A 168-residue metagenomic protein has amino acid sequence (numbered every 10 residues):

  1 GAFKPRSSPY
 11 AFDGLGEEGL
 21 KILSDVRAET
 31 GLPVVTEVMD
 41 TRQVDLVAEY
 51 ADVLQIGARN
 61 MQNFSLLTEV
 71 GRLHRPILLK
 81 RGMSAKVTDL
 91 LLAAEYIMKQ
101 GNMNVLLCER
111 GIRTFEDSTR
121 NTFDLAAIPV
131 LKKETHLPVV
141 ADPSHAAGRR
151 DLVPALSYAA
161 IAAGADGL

Functional and structural regions predicted by a protein language model:
G1-E18: Glycine-rich, proline-tolerant flexible connector loops at the mouths of alpha/beta enzymes
G1-F3, A58-F64, A160-L168: Glycine-rich phosphate-binding active-site loops on the catalytic face of alpha/beta enzymes
G1-K4, M39-Q43: Short, glycine/charge-rich beta-strand/loop segments that flank catalytic centers and engage negatively charged groups
R6-P9, A28, A51-D52, R110-T114 (+1 more regions): Short, basic, glycine/proline-bearing loop/turn elements
L15, G31-D40, D52-F64, P76-V87 (+2 more regions): Catalytic beta/alpha-barrel core
S24-E29, A48-E49, T68-R72, M98 (+2 more regions): Acidic (Asp/Glu)-rich catalytic clusters
Q43-L46, S65-L66, A127, L156: Short acidic active-site motifs
L73-L168: Catalytic alpha/beta core domains of metabolic enzymes, predominantly
